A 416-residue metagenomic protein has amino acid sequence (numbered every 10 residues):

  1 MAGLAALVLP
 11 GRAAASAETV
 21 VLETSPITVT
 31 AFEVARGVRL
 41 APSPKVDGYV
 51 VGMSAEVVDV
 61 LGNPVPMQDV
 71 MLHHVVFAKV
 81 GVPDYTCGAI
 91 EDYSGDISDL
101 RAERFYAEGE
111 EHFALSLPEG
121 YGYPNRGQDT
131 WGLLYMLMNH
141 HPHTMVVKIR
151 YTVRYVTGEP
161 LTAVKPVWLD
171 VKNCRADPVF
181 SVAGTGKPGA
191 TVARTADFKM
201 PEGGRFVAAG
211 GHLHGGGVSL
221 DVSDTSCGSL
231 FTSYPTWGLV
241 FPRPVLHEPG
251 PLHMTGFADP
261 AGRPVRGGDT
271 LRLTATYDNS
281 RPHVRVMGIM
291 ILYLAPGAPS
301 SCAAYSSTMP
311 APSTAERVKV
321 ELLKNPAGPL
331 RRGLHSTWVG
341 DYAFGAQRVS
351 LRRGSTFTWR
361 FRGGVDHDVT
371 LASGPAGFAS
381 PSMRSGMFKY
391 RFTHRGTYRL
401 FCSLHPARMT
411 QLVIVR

Functional and structural regions predicted by a protein language model:
A5-A17, M409, I414-R416: C-terminal region of N-terminal signal peptides and the immediate post-cleavage residues of exported proteins
S16-R205, G210-L322: Beta-strand-centric surfaces of beta-sandwich/beta-rich domains
L322-R416: Extracytoplasmic copper-binding redox domains, predominantly the cupredoxin/blue-copper superfamily
